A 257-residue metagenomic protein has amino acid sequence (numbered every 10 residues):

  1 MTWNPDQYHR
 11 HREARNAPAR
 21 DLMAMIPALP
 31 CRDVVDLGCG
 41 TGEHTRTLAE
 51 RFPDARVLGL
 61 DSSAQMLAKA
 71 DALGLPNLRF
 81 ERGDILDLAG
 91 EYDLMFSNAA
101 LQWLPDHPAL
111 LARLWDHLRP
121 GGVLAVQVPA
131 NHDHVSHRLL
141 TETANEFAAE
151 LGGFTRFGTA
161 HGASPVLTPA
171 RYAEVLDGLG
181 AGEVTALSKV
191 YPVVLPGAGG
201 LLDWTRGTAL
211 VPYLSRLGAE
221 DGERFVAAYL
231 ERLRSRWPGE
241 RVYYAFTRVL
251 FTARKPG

Functional and structural regions predicted by a protein language model:
M1-R32, E43-T47, M66-K69: Conserved class I S-adenosyl-L-methionine
D33, G122-V123: Short glycine-centered segments of the SAM/dcSAM-binding site in methyltransferase folds
D33-L37, T41-L88: Class I SAM-dependent methyltransferase SAM/SAH-binding core
E43, H161-G257: Conserved Class I S-adenosyl-L-methionine
F96: A conserved beta-strand element that flanks and buttresses the S-adenosyl-L-methionine
A99-A100: Short catalytic micro-motifs in class I SAM-dependent methyltransferases
L104-P105, L118-P120: Helix-to-beta-strand junctions that scaffold the AdoMet/dcAdoMet cofactor pocket in Class I SAM-dependent enzymes
P108, W115, V123-P196: Conserved catalytic/acceptor-binding region of the Class I
